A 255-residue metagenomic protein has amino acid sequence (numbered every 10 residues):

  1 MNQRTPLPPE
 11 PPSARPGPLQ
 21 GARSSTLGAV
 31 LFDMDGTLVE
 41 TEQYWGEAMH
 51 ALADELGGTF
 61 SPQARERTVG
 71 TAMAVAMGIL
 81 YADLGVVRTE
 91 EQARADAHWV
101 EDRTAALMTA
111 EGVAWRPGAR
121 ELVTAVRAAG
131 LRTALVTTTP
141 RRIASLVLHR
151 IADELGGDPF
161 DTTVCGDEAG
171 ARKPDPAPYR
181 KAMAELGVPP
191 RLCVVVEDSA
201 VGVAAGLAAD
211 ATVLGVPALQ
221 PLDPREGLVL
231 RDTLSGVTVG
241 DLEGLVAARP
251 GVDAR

Functional and structural regions predicted by a protein language model:
M1-L27, R120-A125, P140-R255: Asp-based, Mg2+/Mn2+-dependent phosphohydrolase catalytic module
N2-Q3, P8-E10, A14-E66: Active-site neighborhood of HAD-like aspartate-dependent phosphohydrolases
F32-M34, W115, Y179: Conserved hydrophobic/aromatic "anchor" residues that stabilize well-ordered secondary structure elements
T37, T137-T139: Conserved phosphate-coupling serine/threonine residues in phosphotransfer and NTP-handling enzymes
G46, H50, M73-G78, A97 (+3 more regions): An amphipathic alpha-helix signature
H50-A53, A72-R88, V147-R150: Helix-loop "lid/cap" segments that line or gate small-molecule binding pockets
T59, R132, T212: Residue-level detector of anion-binding/catalytic polar loops
T59, Y81-E121, A129: Metal-dependent phosphoesterase signature
